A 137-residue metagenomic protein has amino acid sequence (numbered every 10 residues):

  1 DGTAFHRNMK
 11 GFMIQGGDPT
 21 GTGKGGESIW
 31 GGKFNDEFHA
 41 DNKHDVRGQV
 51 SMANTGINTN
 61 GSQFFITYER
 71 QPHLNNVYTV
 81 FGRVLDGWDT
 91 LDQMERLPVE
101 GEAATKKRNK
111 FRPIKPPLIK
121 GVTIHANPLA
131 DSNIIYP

Functional and structural regions predicted by a protein language model:
D1-P137: Cyclophilin-like peptidyl-prolyl cis-trans isomerases
